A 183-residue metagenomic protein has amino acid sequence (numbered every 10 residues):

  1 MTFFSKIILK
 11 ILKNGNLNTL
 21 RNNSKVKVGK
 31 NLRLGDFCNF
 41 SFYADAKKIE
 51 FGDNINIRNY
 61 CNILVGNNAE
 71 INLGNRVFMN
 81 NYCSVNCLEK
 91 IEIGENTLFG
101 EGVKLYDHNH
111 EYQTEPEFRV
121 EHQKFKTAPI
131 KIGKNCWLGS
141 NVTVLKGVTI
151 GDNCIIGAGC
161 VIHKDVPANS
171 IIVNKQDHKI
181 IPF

Functional and structural regions predicted by a protein language model:
M1-Y106, I130-L138, V142-V144, D152 (+3 more regions): Domain-scale signature associated with acetyltransferase and cell-envelope carbohydrate enzymes
S41-F42, Q113-P116: A short, acidic/glycine-rich surface segment
L105-T114: Proline-centered turn/helix-capping motifs that create local helix->coil transitions or kinks
P116-R119, F183: Short acidic, glycine/proline-rich loop/turn micro-motifs
R119-I130: A short acidic, glycine-rich active-site loop that binds or catalyzes chemistry on phosphate/adenosine moieties
V148: Extracellular carbohydrate recognition
I156: Binuclear metal-ion centers of metallo-dependent hydrolases, dominated by the metallo-beta-lactamase
G159: Proline-glycine-enriched beta-turn/loop adjacent to the NAD(P) cofactor-binding site in Rossmann-like oxidoreductases
